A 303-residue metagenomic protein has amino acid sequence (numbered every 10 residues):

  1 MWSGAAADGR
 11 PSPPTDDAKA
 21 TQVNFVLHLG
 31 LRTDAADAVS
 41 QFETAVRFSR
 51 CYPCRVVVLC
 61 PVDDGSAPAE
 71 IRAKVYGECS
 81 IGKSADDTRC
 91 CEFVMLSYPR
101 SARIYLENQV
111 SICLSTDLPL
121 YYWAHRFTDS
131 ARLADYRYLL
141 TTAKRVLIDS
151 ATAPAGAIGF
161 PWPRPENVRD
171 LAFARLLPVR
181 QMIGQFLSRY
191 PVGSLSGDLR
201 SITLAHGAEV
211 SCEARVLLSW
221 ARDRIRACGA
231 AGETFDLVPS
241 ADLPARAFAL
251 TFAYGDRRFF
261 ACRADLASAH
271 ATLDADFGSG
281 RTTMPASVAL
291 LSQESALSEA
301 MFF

Functional and structural regions predicted by a protein language model:
M1-W123: An N-terminal, globular interaction/scaffold subdomain
S3-P14, T21-N24, V39-A45, Y52-C54 (+3 more regions): C-terminal structured domains
L31, R126, A208: Residue-level signal for short, function-critical loop segments
R55-D64, W123-R126, D149-T152, C228-D242: A generic structural motif
A67-R72, L133, I158-G159, C212-R215 (+1 more regions): Short, solvent-exposed polar/charged micro-motifs at secondary-structure junctions
P68, C90-C91, T142-R145, L199 (+1 more regions): A broad structural signal for short, well-ordered beta-strand segments within beta-sheet-rich domains
E92-P191: Conserved, well-structured core segments that form the ligand-binding/active-site neighborhood of functional domains
A174-F235: ATP/pyrophosphate-binding catalytic subdomain of soluble kinases
